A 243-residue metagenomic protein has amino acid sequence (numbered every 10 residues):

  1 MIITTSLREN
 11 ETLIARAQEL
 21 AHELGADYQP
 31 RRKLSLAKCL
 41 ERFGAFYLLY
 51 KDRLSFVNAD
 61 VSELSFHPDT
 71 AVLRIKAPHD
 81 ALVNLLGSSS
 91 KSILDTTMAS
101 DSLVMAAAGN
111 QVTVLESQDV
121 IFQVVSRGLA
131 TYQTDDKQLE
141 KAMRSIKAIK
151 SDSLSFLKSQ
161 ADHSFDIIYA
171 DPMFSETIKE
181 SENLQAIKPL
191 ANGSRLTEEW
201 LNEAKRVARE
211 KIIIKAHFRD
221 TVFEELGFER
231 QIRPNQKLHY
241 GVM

Functional and structural regions predicted by a protein language model:
M1-S92: S-adenosyl-L-methionine
I93-T97: Class I SAM-dependent methyltransferase core
M98, D119, S155, F174 (+1 more regions): Short, glycine/acidic-enriched loop or turn micro-motifs at the edges of active sites
S100-N110: Conserved SAM-binding loop of SAM-dependent methyltransferases across substrates and taxa, primarily the Class I
Q111, L115-I167: S-adenosyl-L-methionine
P172-W200: Mobile active-site "lid"/loop adjacent to the S-adenosyl-L-methionine
T197-M243: Conserved Class I SAM-dependent methyltransferase catalytic core
